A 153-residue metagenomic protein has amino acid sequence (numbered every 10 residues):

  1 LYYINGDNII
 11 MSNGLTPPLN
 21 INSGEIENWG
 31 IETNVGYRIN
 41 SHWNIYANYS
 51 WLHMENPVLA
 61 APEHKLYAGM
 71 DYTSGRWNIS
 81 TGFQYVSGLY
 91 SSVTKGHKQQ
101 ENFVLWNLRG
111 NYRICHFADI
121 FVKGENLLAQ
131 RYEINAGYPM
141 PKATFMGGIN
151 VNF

Functional and structural regions predicted by a protein language model:
Y2-D7, G14-L15, L19-Y90, D119 (+1 more regions): Gram-negative outer-membrane beta-barrel transporters
N5-D7, I45, Y85-S92, Q99-Q100 (+1 more regions): C-terminal beta-signal and adjacent terminal beta-strands/loops of Gram-negative outer-membrane beta-barrel proteins
L19, T94-K95, V104, V122: Short secondary-structure boundary micro-motifs
S23-G24, Q99-E101: Short Gly/Pro-enriched turn/cap motifs at secondary-structure boundaries
E27, P62-H64, N102-V104, H116 (+1 more regions): Residue-level preference for beta-strand/loop junctions
P57, G96-H97: A generic secondary-structure micro-motif detector that highlights 1-2 residue hydrophobic/ambivalent hotspots embedded
N107: Phosphate/ribose-recognition catalytic cores of enzymes acting on nucleotide-derived substrates
